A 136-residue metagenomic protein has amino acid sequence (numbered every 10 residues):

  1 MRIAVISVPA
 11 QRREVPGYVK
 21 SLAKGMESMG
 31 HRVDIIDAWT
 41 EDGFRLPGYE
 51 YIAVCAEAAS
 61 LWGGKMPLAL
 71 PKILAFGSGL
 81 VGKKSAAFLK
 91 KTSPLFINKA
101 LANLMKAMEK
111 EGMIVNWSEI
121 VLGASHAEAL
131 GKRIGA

Functional and structural regions predicted by a protein language model:
R2-A136: FMN-binding flavodoxin-like domain, especially the glycine-rich phosphate-binding loop
